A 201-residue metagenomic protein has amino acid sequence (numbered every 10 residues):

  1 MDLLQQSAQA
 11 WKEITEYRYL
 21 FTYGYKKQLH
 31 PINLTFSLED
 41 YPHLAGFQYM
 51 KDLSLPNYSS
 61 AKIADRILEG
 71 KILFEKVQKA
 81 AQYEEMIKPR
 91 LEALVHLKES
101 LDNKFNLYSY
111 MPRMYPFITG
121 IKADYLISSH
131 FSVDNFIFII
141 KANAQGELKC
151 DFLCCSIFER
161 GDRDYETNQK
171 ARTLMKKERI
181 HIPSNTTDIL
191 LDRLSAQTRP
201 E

Functional and structural regions predicted by a protein language model:
M1-S128, E178-I180, D192-E201: An acidic, glycine-rich, mixed-charge low-complexity segment common to nucleic-acid enzymes
V95-L190: Conserved binding-pocket/active-site segment within a compact domain
